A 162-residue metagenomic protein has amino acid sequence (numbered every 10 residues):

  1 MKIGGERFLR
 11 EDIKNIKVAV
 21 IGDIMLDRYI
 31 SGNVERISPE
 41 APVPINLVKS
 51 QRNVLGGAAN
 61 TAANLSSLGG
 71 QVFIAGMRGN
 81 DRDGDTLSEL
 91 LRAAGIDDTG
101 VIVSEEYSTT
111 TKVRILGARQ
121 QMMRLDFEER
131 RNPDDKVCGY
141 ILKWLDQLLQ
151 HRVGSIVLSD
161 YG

Functional and structural regions predicted by a protein language model:
M1-E35, L47-G162: Ribokinase/PfkB-type carbohydrate-kinase core domain
R36-E40: Flexible glycine/proline-rich, aromatic-decorated loop/lid segments
A41-L47: Gly/Ser/Thr-rich active-site loops/lids in small-molecule metabolic enzymes that frequently grip phosphoryl groups
